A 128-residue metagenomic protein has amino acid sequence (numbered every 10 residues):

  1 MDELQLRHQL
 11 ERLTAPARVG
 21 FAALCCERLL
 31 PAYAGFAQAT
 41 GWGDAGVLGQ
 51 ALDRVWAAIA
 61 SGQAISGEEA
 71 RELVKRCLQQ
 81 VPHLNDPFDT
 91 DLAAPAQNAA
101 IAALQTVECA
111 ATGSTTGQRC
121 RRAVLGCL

Functional and structural regions predicted by a protein language model:
D2-R7, R12-L128: Structured binding/interaction patches within domain cores
